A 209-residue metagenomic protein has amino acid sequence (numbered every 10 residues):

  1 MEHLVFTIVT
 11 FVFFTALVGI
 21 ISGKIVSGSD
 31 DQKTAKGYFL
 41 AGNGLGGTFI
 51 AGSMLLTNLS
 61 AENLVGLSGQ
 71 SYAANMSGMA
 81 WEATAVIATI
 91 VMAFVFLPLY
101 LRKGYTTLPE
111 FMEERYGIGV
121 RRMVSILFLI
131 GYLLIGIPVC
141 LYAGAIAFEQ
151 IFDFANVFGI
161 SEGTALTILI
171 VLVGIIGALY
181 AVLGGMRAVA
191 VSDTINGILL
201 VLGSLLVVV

Functional and structural regions predicted by a protein language model:
M1, F96-R102, E110, I146 (+2 more regions): Membrane-water interface regions at transmembrane-helix termini and the short interhelical loops of multi-pass membrane
M1-L64, G184: Membrane-interface "cap" regions at the ends of multi-pass membrane proteins
T15, T57-N58, A85-T89, L129 (+4 more regions): Residue-level recognition of pore/gate-forming positions within transmembrane alpha-helices of multi-pass
L17-D30, L133-L141, A145-A155, V182 (+1 more regions): Hydrophobic alpha-helical segments and their helix-loop junctions in multi-pass secondary transporters
K36-T106: Membrane-interface helix-loop-helix modules in multi-pass membrane proteins
G42, G47-A51, Y116-V124, N196-V209: Small-residue-rich segments of transmembrane alpha-helices in multi-pass membrane proteins, especially helix faces
L45-M54, I87-M92, I118-Y132, I170-V173: Select transmembrane alpha-helical segments in multipass membrane proteins
V86, V124-I126, Y142, I151-A188: Transmembrane alpha-helical segments of multi-pass small-molecule transport proteins
